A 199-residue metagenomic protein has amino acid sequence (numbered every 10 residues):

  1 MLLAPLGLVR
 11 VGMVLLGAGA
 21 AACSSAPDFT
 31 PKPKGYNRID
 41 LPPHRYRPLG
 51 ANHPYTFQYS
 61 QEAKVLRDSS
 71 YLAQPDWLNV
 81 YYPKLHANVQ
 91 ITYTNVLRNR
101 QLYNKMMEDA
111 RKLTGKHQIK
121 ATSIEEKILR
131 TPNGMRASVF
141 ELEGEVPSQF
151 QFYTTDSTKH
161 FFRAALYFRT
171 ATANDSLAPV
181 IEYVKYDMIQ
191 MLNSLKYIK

Functional and structural regions predicted by a protein language model:
M1-G12: Bacterial N-terminal signal peptides that target proteins for export
G19-A22: C-terminal motif of bacterial Sec signal peptides marking the signal peptidase cleavage site
S24-P27: Bacterial signal peptide processing site
F29, T122-K199: Short, well-structured beta-strand
P31-N52: Post-signal peptide N-terminal segment of mature Sec-exported envelope proteins
H53-E108: Secretory pathway targeting signatures of secreted, lumenal, and periplasmic proteins
F57, Q61, E108, K112 (+2 more regions): Solvent-exposed, polar/charged alpha-helical surfaces in well-ordered, non-transmembrane soluble domains, broadly
Q61-S70, G115-I128: Short secondary-structure junctions
